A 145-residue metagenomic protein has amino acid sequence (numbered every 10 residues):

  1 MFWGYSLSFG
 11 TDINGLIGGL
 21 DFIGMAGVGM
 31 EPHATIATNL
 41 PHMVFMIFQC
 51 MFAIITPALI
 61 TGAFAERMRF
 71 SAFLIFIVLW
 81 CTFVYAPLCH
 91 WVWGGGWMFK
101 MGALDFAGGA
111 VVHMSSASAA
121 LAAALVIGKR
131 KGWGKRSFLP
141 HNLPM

Functional and structural regions predicted by a protein language model:
M1-M145: Hydrophobic alpha-helical transmembrane bundles of multi-pass membrane proteins
